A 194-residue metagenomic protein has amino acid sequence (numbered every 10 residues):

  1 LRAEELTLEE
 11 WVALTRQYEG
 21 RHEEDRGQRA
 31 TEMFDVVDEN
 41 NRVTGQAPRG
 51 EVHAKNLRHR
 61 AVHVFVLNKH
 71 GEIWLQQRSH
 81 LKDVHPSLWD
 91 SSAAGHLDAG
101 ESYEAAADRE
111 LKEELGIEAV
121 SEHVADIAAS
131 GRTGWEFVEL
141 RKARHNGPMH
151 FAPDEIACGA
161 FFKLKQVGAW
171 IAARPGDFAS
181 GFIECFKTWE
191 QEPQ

Functional and structural regions predicted by a protein language model:
L1-E24: C-terminal lobe and adjacent flexible extensions of AdoMet/dcAdoMet transferase-like proteins
A3, F34, E72-I73, V138 (+1 more regions): A residue-level structural signature of the nucleotidyltransferase/glycosyltransferase Rossmann-like core
R26-H63, K69: Acidic, metal-coordinating catalytic segment for phosphate/diphosphate chemistry, firing primarily on the Nudix
P48-G50, S87, A125-A128, R132-Q194: Nudix hydrolase/Nudix homology domain
G50-H63, N68-R109, E113, I156: Conserved Nudix-box catalytic region and its N-terminal flanking loop in Nudix hydrolases and closely related
N56, R60, H80-L81, S102-E104 (+3 more regions): Active-site segment of metal-dependent pyrophosphate-handling enzymes, primarily the Nudix hydrolase catalytic core
